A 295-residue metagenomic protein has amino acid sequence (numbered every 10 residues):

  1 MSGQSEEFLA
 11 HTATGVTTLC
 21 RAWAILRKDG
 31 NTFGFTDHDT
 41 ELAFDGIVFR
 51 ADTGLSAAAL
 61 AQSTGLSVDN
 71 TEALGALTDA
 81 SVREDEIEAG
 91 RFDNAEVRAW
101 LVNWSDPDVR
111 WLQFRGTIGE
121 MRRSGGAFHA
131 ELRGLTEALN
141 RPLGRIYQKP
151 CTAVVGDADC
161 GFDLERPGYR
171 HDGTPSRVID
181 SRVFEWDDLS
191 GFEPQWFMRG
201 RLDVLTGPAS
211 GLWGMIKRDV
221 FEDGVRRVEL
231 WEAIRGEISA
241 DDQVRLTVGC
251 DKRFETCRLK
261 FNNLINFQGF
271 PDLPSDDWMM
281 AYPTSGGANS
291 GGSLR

Functional and structural regions predicted by a protein language model:
M1-R295: Interface-prone segments of viral and bacterial extracellular assemblies
